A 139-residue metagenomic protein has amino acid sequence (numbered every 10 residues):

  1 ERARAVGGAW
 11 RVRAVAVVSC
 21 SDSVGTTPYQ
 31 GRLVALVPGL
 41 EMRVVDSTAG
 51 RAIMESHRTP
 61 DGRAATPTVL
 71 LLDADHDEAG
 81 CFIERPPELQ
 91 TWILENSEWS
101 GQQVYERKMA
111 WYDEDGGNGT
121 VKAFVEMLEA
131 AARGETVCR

Functional and structural regions predicted by a protein language model:
E1-W10, G25-T26, G31-G39, S56-A65 (+1 more regions): Non-globular targeting/processing and membrane-anchoring segments
V12-V18, P38-I53, A74: Thiol-based oxidoreductase modules, predominantly thioredoxin-like and allied folds used for disulfide exchange
V18-G25: Conserved redox-active cysteine motifs that mediate thiol-disulfide chemistry, especially di-cysteine Cys-X(1-2)-Cys
T68: Conserved beta-strand and immediately adjacent loop positions that scaffold enzyme active sites
